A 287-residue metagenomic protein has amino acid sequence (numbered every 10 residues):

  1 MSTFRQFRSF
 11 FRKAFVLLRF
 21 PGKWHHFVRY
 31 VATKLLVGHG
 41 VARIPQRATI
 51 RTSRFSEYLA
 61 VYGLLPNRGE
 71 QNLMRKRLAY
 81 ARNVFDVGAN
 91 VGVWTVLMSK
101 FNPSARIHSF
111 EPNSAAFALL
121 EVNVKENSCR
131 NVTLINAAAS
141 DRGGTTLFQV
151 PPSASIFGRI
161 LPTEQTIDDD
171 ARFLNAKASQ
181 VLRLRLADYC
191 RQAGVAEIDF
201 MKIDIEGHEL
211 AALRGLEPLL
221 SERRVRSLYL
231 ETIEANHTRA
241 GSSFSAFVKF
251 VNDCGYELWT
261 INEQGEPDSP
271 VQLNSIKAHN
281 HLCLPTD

Functional and structural regions predicted by a protein language model:
M1-N123, N127-R130, A171-N175, I261-D287: S-adenosyl-L-methionine
T3, K13, S99-S109, D188-D287: Conserved acidic-Pro-Pro-aromatic motif
K34-H39, G144, N252-G255: A short, compositionally biased
R68, Q180-R183, Y229: Short aromatic/basic micro-patch
E70, A116, I156, H208-A212: Short phosphate-engaging motifs
G88, A138, G255-L258: Charged, glycine-enriched surface loops/patches that mediate electrostatic binding to polyanionic ligands
A89-V91, S114, A139-D141, I205-G207 (+1 more regions): Short, glycine/acidic-enriched loop or turn micro-motifs at the edges of active sites
E121-C190: S-adenosyl-L-methionine
